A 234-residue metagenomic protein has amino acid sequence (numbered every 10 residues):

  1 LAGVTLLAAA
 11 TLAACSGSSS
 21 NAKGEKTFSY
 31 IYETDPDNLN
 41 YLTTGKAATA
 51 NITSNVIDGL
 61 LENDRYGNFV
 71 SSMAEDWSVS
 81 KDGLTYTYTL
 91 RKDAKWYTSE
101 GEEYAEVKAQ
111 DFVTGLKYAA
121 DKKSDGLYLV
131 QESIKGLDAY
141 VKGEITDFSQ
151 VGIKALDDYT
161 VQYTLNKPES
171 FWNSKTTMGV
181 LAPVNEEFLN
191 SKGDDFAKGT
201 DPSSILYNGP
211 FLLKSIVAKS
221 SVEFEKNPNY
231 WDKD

Functional and structural regions predicted by a protein language model:
L1-L6: Sec-dependent N-terminal signal peptides
T11-A14: C-terminal motif of bacterial Sec signal peptides marking the signal peptidase cleavage site
S16-S18: Bacterial signal peptide processing site
A22, P36-T43, N68-V70, W96-Y97 (+3 more regions): Short, solvent-exposed loop/turn elements at domain surfaces
G24-T34, T85-T89, F112-G115, V161-Q162 (+2 more regions): Short, well-ordered beta-strand elements
I31-K81, L206: N-terminal lobe/hinge region of extracytoplasmic solute-binding protein
E75-G126: Aromatic- and charge-enriched surface segment that lines or borders ligand/interaction sites
F148-S149, D158-Y159, T164-D234: Gly/Pro-rich hinge or "lid" segments in bacterial periplasmic/extracellular proteins
